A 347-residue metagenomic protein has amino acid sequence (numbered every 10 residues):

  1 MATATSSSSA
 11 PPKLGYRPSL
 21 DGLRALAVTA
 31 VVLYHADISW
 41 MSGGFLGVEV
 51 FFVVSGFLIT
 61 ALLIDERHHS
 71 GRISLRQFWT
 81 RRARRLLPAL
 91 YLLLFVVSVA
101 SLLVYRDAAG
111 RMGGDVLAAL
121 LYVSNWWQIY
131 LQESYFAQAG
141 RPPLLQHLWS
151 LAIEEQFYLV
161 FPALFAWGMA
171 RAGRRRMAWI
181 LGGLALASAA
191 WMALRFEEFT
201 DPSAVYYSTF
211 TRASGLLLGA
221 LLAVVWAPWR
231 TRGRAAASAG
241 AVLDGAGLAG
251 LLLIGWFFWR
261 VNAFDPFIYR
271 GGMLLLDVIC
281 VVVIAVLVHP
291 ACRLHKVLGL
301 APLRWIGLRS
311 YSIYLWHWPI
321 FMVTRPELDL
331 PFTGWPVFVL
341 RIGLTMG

Functional and structural regions predicted by a protein language model:
A2-G347: Membrane-interface helix/loop caps of multi-pass membrane proteins
